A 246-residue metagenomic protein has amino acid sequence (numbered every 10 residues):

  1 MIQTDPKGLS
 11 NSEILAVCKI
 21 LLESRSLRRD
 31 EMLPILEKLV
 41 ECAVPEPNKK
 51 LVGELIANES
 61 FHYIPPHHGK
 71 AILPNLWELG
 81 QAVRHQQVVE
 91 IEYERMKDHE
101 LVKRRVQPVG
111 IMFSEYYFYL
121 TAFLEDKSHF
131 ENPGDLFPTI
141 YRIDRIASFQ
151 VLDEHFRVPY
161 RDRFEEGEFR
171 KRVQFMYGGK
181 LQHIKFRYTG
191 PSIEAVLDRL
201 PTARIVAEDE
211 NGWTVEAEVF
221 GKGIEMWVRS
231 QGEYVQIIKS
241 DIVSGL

Functional and structural regions predicted by a protein language model:
T4-E94: Bulky hydrophobic/aromatic content
T4-P6, F123-D126, A217-G221: Secondary-structure transition/turn motif
K19, P34-C42, W77-Q81, S148 (+5 more regions): Charged/polar, solvent-exposed surface patches and flexible loops
S26, Q87-V88, V151, E233-Q236: Generic structural signal for secondary-structure transition and capping sites
E46-A57, R157-R163, F220-K222: Charged/polar, low-hydrophobicity segments characteristic of intrinsically disordered regions and flexible loops
A57-K185: Core beta-strand-centered patch of the WYL/Sm-like small regulatory domain
E165-L246: Polybasic (Lys/Arg-rich)
